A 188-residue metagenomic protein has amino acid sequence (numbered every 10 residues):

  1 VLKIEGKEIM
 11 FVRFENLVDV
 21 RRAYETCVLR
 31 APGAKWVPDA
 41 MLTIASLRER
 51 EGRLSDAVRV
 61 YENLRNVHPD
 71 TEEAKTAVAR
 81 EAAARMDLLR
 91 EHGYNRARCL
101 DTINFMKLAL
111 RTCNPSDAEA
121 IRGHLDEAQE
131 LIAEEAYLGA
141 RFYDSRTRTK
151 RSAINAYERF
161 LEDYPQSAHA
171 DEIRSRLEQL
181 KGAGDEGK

Functional and structural regions predicted by a protein language model:
V1-K188: Acidic, polar-rich low-complexity tracts and alpha-helical solenoid repeat scaffolds
